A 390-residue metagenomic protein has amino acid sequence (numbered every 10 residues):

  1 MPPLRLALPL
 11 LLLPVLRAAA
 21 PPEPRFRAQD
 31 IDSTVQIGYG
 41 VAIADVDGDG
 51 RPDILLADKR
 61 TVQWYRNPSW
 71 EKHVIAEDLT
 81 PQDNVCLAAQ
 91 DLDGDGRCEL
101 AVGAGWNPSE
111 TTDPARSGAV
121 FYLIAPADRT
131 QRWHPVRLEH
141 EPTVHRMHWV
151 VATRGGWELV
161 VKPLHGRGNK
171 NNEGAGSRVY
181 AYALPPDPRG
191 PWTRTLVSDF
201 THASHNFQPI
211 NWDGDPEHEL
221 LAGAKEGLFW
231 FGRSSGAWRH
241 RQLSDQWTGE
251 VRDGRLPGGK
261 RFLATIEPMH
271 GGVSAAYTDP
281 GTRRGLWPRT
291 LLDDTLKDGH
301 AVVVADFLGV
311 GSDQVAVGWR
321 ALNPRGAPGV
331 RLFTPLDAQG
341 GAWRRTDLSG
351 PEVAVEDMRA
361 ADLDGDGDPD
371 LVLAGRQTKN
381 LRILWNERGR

Functional and structural regions predicted by a protein language model:
P2-P9: Sec-dependent signal peptide recognition, specifically the positively charged N-region followed immediately by
P9-A19: Hydrophobic h-region of N-terminal signal peptides that target proteins for export in Gram-negative bacteria
A18-R390: Beta-propeller-forming repeat regions
